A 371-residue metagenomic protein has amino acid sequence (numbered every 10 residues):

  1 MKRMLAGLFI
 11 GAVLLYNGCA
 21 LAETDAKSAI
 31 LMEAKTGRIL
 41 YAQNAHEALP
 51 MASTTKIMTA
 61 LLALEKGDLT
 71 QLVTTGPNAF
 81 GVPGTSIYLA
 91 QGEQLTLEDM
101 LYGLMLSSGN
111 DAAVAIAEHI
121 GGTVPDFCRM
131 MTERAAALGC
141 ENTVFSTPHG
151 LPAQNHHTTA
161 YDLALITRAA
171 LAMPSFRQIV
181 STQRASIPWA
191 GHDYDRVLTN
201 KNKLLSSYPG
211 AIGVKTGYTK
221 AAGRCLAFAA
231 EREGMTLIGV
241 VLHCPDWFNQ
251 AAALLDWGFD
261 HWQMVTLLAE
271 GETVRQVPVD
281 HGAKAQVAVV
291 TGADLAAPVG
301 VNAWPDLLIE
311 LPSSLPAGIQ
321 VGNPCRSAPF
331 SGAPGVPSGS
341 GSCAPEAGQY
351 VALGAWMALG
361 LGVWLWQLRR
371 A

Functional and structural regions predicted by a protein language model:
M1-G7, L368-A371: Positively charged n-region of N-terminal signal peptides that target proteins for export
M1-K2, L97, A347-V351: Structural motif marking the loop-to-transmembrane transition
I10: Basic, ligand-binding patches in group-transfer machinery, especially extracytoplasmic/periplasmic segments
A20-P174, Q178-I179: Active-site-adjacent loops and short helices of periplasmic peptidoglycan-processing enzymes
C140-E141, P152-R370: Domain-terminus/edge residues, biased toward the C-terminal soluble/receptor-binding domains of extracytoplasmic
